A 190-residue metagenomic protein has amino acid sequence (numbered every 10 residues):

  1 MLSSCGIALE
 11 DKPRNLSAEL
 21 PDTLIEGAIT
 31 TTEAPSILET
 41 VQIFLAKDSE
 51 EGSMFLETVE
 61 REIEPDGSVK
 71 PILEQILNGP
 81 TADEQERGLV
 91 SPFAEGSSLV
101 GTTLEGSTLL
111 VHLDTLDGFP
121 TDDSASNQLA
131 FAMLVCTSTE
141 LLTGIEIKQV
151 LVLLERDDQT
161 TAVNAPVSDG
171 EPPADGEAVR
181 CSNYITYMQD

Functional and structural regions predicted by a protein language model:
M1-D190: Bimodal "functional hotspot" detector
